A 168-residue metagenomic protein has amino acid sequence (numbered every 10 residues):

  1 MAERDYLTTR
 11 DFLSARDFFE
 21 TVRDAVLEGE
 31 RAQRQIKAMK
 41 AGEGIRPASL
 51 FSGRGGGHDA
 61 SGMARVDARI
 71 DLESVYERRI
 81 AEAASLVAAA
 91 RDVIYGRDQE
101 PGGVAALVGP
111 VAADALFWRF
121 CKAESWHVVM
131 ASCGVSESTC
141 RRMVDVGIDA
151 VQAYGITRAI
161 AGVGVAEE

Functional and structural regions predicted by a protein language model:
M1-A105, V128, A153-E168: N-terminal interaction/assembly modules
V66, A88, L116, S138-T139: Short alpha-helical segments used as structural interaction elements across diverse proteins
S85-A88, D92, P110-D114, D145 (+1 more regions): Generic detection of well-ordered alpha-helical segments
A105-E124: Short amphipathic alpha helix immediately N-terminal
K122-T139: Helix-turn-helix DNA-binding module
G134-T157: DNA-recognition helix of helix-turn-helix
